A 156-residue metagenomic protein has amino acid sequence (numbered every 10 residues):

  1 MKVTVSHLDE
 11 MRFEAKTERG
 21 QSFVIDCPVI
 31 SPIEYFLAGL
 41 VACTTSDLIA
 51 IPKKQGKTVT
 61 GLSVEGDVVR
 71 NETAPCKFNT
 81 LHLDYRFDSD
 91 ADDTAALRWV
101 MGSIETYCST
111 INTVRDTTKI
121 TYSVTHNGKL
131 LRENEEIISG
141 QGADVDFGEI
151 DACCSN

Functional and structural regions predicted by a protein language model:
M1-A38, I49-N156: Extended beta-strand/beta-hairpin segments
